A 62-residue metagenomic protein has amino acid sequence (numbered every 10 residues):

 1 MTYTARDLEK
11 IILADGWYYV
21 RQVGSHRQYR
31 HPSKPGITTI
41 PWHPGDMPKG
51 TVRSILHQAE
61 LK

Functional and structural regions predicted by a protein language model:
M1-R21, Q28-K62: Basic nucleic-acid-binding interfaces
